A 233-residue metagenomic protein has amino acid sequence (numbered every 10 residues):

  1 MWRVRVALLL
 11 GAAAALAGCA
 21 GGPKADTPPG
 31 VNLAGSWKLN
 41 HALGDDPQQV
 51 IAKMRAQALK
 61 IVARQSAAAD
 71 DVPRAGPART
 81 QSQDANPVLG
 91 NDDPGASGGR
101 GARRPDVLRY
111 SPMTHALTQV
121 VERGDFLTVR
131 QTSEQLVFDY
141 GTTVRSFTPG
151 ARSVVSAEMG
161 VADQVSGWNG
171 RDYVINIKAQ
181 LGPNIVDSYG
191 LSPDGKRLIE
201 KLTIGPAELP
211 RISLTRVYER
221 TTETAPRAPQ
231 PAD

Functional and structural regions predicted by a protein language model:
M1-R3: N-terminal secretory signal peptides that target proteins for export/translocation
R5-A7, L89: N-terminal non-cleavable signal-anchor helices
A7-A17: Bacterial N-terminal signal peptides
C19-D233: PEST-like low-complexity, intrinsically disordered acidic/proline/serine-rich tracts that flank trafficking/processing
